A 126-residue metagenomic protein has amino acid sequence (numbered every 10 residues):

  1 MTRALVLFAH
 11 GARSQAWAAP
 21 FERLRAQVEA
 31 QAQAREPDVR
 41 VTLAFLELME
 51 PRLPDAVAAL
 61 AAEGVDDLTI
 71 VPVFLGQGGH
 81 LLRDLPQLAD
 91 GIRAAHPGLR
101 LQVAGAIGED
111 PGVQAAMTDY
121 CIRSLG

Functional and structural regions predicted by a protein language model:
M1-G126: Active-site-proximal alpha-helix that buttresses catalytic centers in soluble enzyme cores
